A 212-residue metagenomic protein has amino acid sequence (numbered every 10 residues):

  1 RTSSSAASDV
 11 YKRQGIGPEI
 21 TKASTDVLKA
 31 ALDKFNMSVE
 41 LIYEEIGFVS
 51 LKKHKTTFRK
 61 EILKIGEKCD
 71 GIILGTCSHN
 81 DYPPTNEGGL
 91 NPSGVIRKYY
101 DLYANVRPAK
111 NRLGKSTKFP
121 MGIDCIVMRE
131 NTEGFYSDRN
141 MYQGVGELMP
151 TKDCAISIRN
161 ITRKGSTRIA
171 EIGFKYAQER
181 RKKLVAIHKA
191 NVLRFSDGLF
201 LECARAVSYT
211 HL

Functional and structural regions predicted by a protein language model:
R1-A7, Y11, H211-L212: Single conserved hydrophobic/aromatic residue that forms the stacking wall/gate of nucleotide- or nucleobase-binding
D9, E40-I42, K183-V185: A structural signal for isolated positions on well-ordered beta-strands in alpha/beta enzyme cores
R13-G15, I46, C77, N111 (+1 more regions): Short, ordered loop/turn segments at secondary-structure junctions
Q14-G17, D70, M128, G173: Buried hydrophobic positions in well-ordered alpha/beta secondary-structure cores of metabolic enzymes
I16-A23, T151-L212: Glycine-rich phosphate/diphosphate-binding loop of Rossmann-like nucleotide-binding domains
T21-L32: Short, polar/charged alpha-helical segment
M37-F58: N-terminal beta-loop-helix "entrance" segment that forms/cooperates in small-molecule cofactor or anionic ligand
L51-L148, A155-I156: N-terminal glycine-rich phosphate/adenylate-binding segment common to multiple enzyme folds
